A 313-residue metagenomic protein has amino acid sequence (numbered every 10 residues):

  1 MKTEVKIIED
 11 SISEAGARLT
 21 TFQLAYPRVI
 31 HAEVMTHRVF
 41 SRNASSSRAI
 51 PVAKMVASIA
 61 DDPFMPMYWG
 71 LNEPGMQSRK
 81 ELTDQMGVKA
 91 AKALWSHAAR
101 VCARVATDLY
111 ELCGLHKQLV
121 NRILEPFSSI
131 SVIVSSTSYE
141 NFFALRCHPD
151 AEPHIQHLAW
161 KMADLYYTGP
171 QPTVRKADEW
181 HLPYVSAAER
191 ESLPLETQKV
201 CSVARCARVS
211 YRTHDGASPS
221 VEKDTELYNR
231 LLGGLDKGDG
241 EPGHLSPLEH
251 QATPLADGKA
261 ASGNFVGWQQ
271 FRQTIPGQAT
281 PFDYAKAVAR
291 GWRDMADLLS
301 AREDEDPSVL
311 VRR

Functional and structural regions predicted by a protein language model:
M1-R313: A conserved ligand/cofactor-binding region detector
